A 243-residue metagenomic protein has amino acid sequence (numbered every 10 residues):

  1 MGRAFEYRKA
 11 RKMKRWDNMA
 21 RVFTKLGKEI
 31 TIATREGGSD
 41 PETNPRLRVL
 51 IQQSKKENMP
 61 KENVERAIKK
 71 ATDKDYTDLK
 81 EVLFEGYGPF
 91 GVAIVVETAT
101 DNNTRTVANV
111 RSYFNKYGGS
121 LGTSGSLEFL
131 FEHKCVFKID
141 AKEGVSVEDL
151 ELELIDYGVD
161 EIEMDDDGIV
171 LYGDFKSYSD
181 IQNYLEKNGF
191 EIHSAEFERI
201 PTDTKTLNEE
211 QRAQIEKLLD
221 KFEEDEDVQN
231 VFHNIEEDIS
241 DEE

Functional and structural regions predicted by a protein language model:
M1-G122, L127-V136: N-terminal cationic and glycine-rich segments that engage phosphates or anionic surfaces
V136-E243: Positively charged, low-complexity, intrinsically disordered RNA-binding extensions
